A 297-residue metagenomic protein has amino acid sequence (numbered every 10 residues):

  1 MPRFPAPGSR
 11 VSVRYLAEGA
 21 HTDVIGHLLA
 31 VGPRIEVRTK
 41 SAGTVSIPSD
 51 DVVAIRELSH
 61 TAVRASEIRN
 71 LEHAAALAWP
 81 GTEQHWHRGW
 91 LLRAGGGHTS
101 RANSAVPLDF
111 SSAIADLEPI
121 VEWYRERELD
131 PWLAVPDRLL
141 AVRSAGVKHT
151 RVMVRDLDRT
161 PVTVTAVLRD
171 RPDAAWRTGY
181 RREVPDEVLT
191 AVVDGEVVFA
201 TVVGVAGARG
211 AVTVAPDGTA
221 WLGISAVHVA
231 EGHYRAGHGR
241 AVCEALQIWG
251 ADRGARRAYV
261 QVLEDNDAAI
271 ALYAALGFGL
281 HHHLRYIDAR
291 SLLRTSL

Functional and structural regions predicted by a protein language model:
M1-G8, E18-V24, L29-A30, G43-E126 (+2 more regions): N-terminal charged segments
V13, R34-K40, I47: SH3/SH3-like beta-barrel fold
A78-G81, L91, H98, S111-R177 (+2 more regions): Acyl-donor-binding surface of acyltransferase catalytic domains
A113-V121, A226-E231, R235-D252, R257 (+1 more regions): Conserved acetyl-CoA-binding loop-helix of GNAT-fold acetyltransferases
R127-P136, G250-Q261: Conserved GNAT acetyl-CoA-binding A-motif
L133-L139, E231, V260-I270, Y286-L293: Conserved beta-strand-loop-alpha-helix junction that forms the acyl-donor binding cleft
R143-V147, A274-H283: Conserved acetyl-CoA-binding loop of GNAT-fold acetyltransferases
P161-A226, E231: Flexible, substrate/cofactor-facing loop regions flanked by secondary structure within enzyme catalytic domains
